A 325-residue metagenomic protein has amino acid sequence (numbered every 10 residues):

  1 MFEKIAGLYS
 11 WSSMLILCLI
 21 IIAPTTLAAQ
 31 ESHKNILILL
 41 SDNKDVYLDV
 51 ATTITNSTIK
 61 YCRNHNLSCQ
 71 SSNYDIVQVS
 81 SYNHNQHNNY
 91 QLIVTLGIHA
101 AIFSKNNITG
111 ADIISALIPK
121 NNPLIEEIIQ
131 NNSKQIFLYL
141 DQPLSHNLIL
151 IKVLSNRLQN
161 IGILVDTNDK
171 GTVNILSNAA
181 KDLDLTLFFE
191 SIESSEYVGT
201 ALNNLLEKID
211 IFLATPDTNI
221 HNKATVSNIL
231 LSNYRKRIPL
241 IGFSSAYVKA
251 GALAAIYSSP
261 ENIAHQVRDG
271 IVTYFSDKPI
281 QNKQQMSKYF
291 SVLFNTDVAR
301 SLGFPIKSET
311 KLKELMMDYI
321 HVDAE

Functional and structural regions predicted by a protein language model:
M1-L8: N-terminal secretory signal peptides that target proteins for export/translocation
K4, I21, T26-L27: N-terminal cationic amphipathic segment used for targeting or macromolecule association
Y9, T26-A29: Compositionally biased non-globular segments, especially hydrophobic aliphatic-rich helices of signal peptides
W11-A23: Bacterial N-terminal signal peptides
A28-E325: Short hydrophobic alpha-helices and adjacent helix-cap/hinge residues
